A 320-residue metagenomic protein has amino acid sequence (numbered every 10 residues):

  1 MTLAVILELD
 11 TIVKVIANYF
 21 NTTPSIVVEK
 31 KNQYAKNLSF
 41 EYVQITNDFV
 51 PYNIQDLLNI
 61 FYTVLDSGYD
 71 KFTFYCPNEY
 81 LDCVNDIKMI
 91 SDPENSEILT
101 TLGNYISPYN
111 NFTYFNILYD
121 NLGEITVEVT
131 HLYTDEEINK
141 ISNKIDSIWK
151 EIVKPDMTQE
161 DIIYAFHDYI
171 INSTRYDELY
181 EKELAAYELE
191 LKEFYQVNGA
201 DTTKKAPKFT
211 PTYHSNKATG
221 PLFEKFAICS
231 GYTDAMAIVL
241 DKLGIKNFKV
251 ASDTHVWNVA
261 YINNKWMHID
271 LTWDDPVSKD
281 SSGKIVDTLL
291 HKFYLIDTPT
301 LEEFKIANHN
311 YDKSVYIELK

Functional and structural regions predicted by a protein language model:
T2-E128: Intrinsically disordered, low-complexity N-terminal segments that are enriched in acidic
T11, D56, E97, K140 (+6 more regions): Extracytoplasmic/secreted proteins, especially bacterial periplasmic and envelope-associated proteins
E128-D135, I262, T272: Secondary-structure transition/turn motif
Y133-G220: Secondary-structure boundary elements
Y176-L189, P207-K249, V256-W257, W273: Flexible, surface-exposed loop/gating regions in the mature catalytic domains of secreted/periplasmic hydrolases
S230-L301: Hydrophobic/aromatic-rich core segments of domains that either
L289-K320: Leloir-type glycosyltransferase catalytic cores
